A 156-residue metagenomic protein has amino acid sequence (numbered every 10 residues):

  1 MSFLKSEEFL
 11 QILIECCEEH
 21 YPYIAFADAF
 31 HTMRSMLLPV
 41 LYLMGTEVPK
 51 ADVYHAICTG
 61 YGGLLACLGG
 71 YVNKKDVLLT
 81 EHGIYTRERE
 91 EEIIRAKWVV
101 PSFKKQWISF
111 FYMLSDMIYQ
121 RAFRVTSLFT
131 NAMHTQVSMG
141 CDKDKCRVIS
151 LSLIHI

Functional and structural regions predicted by a protein language model:
M1-A51, K104-Q106: Conserved nucleotide-sugar donor-binding subdomain of glycosyltransferases
L13, S109-C146: A short, active-site helix/loop in glycosyltransferases that binds the activated sugar's phosphate group
L41-K50, Y85, S102-V125: Membrane-proximal helix-turn-helix segments that form the acceptor-binding/catalytic region of lipid-linked
G45-G63, V72-L78: Short N-terminal targeting/anchoring amphipathic segment
V53, G70-W98, T126: Active-site proximal beta-strand in glycosyltransferases
G62-L65, M133: Short, well-ordered alpha-helical microsegments
I149: Hydrophobic residues at beta-strand termini and immediately following loops that shape nucleotide-binding pockets
I154-I156: Conserved small/polar residues in nucleotide/adenosyl-binding loops
